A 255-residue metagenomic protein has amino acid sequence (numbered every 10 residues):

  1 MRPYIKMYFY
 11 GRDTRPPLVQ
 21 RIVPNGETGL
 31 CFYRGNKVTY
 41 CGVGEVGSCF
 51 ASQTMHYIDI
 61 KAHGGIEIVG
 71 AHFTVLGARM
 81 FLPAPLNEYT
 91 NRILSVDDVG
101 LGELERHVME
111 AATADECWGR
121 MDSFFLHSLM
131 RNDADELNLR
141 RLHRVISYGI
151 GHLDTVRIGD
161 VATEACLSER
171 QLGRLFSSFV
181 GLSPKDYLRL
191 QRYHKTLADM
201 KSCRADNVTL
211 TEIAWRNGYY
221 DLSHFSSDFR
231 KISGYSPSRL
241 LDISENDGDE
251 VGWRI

Functional and structural regions predicted by a protein language model:
M1-H143, Y148-G159, A165-E169, L182-S183 (+4 more regions): Alpha-helical bundle regulatory/interaction domains
S123-F124, L175, H224, G234: Intrinsic disorder/low-structure terminal segments
L175-P184, F229-P237: HTH DNA-binding helix-turn interface
S177, F225, I232, N246 (+1 more regions): A generic signature of intrinsically disordered, low-complexity regions enriched in glycine/proline and charged/polar
